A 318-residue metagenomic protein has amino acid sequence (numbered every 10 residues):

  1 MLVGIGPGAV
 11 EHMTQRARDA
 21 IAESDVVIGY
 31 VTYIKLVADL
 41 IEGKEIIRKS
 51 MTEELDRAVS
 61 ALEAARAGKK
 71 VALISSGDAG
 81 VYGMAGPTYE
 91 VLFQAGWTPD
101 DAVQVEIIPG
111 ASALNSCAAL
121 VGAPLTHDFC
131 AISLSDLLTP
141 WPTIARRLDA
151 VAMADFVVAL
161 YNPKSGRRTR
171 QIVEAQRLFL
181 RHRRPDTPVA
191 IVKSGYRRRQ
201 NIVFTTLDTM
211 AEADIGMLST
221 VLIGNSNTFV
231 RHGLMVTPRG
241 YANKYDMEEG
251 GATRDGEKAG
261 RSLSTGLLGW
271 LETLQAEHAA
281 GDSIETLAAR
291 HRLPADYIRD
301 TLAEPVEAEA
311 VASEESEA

Functional and structural regions predicted by a protein language model:
M1-V105, A211, M247-T273, A308 (+1 more regions): Class I S-adenosyl-L-methionine
L2, M153-T273, D300: A contiguous loop/helix-start segment that scaffolds small-molecule binding in enzyme catalytic cores
G4, L73-S76, I108, I132-S135 (+3 more regions): Short beta-strand segments
A9, G77-Y82, A111-A113, S165-G166 (+1 more regions): Gly/Ser/Thr-rich loops at beta-strand to alpha-helix junctions that form or flank small-molecule/cofactor-binding
A9, Q15, G83-A154: Class I SAM-dependent methyltransferase SAM-binding "motif I" and its flanking Rossmann-like core
S283, L287-A288: Short alpha-helical "recognition helix" segments of helix-turn-helix
R290-D300: Short, basic interhelical loop/turn and adjoining N-cap of the next helix at nucleic-acid- or acidic-partner-contacting
